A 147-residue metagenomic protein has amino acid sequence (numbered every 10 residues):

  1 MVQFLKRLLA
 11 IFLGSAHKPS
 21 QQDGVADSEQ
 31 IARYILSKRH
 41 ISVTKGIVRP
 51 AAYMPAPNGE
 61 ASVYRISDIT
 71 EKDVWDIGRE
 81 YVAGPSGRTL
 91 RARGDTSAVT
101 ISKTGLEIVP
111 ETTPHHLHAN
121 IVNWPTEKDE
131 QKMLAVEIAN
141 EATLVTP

Functional and structural regions predicted by a protein language model:
V2-I31, H40-P147: Conserved NAD+-utilizing ADP-ribose enzyme module
